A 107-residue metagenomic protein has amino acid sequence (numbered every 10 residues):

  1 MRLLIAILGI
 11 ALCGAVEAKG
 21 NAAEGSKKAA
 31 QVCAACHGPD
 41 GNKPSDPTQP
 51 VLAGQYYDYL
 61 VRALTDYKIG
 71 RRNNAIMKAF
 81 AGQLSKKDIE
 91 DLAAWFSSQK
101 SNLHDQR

Functional and structural regions predicted by a protein language model:
I5-A11: Bacterial N-terminal signal peptides
C13-A15: N-terminal signal peptide c-region/cleavage motif recognized by signal peptidases
A18-G20, K27, D58-V61, A93-L103 (+1 more regions): Predominantly soluble domains enriched in secretory-pathway, periplasmic, or organellar proteins
K19-D40, A53-Q55, H104-D105: Sequence/structural segment immediately N-terminal to covalent heme-attachment motifs in c-type and related
N21, A29, Y56, A63 (+2 more regions): Stable alpha-helical elements in mature extracytoplasmic
S26, N42-I69, K78-G82: Gly/Gly-Pro-rich "capping" loops immediately C-terminal to redox-active cysteine motifs in periplasmic/lumenal
A30-A35, P50, K86, E90 (+1 more regions): Mobile acidic interaction elements
I69-R72, A81-R107: C-terminal capping alpha-helices of c-type cytochrome domains
